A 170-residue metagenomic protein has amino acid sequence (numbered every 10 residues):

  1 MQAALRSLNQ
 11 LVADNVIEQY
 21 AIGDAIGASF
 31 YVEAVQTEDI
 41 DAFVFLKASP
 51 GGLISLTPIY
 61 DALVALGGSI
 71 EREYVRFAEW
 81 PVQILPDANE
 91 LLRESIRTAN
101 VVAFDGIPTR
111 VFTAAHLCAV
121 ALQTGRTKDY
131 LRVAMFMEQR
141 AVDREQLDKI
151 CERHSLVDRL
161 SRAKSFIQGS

Functional and structural regions predicted by a protein language model:
M1-S170: Compositionally biased terminal segments of proteins
